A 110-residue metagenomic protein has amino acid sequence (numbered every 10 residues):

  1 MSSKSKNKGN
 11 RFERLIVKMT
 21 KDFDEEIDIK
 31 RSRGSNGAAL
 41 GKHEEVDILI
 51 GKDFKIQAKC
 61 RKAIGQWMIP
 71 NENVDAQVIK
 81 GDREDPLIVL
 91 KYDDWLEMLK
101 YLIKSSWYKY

Functional and structural regions predicted by a protein language model:
M1-Y110: Catalytic phosphate/metal-binding cores of nucleic-acid and nucleotide-processing enzymes, i.e., regions that mediate
